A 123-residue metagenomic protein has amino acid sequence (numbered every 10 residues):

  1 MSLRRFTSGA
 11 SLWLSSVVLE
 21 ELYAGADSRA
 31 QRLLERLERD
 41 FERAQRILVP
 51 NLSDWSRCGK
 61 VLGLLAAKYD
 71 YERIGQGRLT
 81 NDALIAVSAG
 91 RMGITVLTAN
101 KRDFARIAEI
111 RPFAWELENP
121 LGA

Functional and structural regions predicted by a protein language model:
M1-L14, V18, A24-E42: Short, well-structured N-terminal submotif of metal-dependent ribonuclease cores
W13, L48, E116-E118: General small-molecule cofactor/ligand-binding pocket signal
V18, L33-L37, D54, V61 (+1 more regions): Amphipathic alpha-helical interface surfaces
E21, R57, R106: Phosphate- and divalent-cation-binding pockets in alpha/beta enzyme and binding domains that engage nucleotide-derived
A26, L62, A108: Short, flexible helix/strand-to-coil boundary loops that buttress conserved ligand/catalytic motifs in alpha/beta
R29-L33, L65-A66, A114-L117: Short, hinge-like loop/turn segments at secondary-structure boundaries
R46-T95, A99: Active-site neighborhoods of divalent-metal-dependent phosphate/nucleic-acid chemistry enzymes
A86-A123: Acidic, PIN/NYN-like endoribonuclease modules and their adjacent C-terminal/linker elements
